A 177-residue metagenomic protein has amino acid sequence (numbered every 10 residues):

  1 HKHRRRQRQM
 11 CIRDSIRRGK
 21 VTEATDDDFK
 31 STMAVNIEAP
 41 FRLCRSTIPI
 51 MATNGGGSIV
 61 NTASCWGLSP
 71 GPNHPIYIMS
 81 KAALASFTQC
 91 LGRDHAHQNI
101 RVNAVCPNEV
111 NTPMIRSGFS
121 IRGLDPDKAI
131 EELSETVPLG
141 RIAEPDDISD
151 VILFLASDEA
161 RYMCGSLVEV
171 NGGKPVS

Functional and structural regions predicted by a protein language model:
H1-R8, I12: Single conserved hydrophobic/aromatic residue that forms the stacking wall/gate of nucleotide- or nucleobase-binding
G19-V21, T25-K30, L133: Substrate-binding pocket helix/loop in short-chain dehydrogenase/reductase
A24, P70-I78, C90, G118: Active-site loop-to-helix junction immediately N-terminal to the catalytic Tyr of the SDR YXXXK motif in Rossmann-fold
C44, S80: Active-site helix of classical SDR
P49, R93-H97, R161: Alpha-helical segment proximal to the catalytic Tyr-Lys
S64: Residue(s) in the substrate-gating loop at a strand-loop-helix junction that position the organic substrate next
S69, L153, C164-S177: Short C-terminal tail/terminal secondary-structure segment of NAD(P)H-dependent dehydrogenase/reductase domains
